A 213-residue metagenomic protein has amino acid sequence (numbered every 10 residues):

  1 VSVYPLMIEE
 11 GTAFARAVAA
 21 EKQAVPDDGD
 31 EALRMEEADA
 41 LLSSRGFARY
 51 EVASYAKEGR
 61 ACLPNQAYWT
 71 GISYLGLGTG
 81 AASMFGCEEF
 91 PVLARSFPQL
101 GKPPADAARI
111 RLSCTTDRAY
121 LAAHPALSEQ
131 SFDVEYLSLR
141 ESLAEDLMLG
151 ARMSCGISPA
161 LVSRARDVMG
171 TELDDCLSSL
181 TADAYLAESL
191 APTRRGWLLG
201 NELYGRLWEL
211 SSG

Functional and structural regions predicted by a protein language model:
V1-D167: C-terminal scaffold of the Radical SAM
A38-L42, L180, L203: Hydrophobic alpha-helical packing residues
E141-M148, D174, W197, N201: Non-catalytic, well-ordered alpha-helical scaffold segments
G156-I157, L186, G213: Intrinsically disordered or highly flexible coil/loop and linker segments, enriched in small and charged/polar residues
R166-T181: Short amphipathic alpha-helical interaction segments
T181-L190: A short, conserved structural fragment
R195-G213: Short, amphipathic alpha-helical interaction segments positioned at domain boundaries
